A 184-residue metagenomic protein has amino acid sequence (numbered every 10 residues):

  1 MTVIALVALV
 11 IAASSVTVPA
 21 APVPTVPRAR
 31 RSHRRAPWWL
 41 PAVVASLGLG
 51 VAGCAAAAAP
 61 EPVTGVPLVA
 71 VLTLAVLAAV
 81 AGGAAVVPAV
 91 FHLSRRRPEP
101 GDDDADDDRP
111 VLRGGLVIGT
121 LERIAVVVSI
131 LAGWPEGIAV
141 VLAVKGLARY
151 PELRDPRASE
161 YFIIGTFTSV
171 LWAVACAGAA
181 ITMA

Functional and structural regions predicted by a protein language model:
T2-R28: N-terminal signal-anchor/start-transfer transmembrane helix
L9-A13, L47, L74-G83, I164-W172 (+1 more regions): Hydrophobic faces of alpha-helical transmembrane segments in multi-pass integral membrane proteins
V26-R31, V86-V117, A148, E152: Cytosolic, membrane-interface loops and tails of multi-pass inner-membrane proteins
R31-R97: Long, highly hydrophobic alpha-helical transmembrane signal-anchor segments
A55-A58, V127-A132, I181: Hydrophobic alpha-helical transmembrane segments
G114-G146: Alpha-helical transmembrane segments of helical membrane proteins, especially in multi-pass transport, channel
Y150-L171: Interfacial loop-to-transmembrane junctions
C176-A184: Juxtamembrane boundary at the C-terminal end of a transmembrane helix
